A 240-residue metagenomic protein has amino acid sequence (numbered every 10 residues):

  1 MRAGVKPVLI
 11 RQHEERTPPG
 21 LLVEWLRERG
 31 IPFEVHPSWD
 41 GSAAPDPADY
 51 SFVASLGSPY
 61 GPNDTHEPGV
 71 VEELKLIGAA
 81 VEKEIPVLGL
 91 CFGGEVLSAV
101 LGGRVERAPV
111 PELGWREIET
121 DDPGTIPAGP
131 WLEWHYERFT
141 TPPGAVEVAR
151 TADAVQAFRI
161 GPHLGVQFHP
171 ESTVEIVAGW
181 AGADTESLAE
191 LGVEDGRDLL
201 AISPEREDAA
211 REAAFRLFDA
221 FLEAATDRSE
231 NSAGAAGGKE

Functional and structural regions predicted by a protein language model:
V8-L26, W39: N-terminal beta1-alpha1 ligand-phosphate binding loop
I10, E106, T120-E240: Amide-donor transfer/coupling interface in amidating biosynthetic enzymes
P18, N63-D64, S98: Glycine/Thr-rich phosphate-binding loops of Rossmann-like dinucleotide-binding domains
V23-L88: Flexible gly/pro-rich beta->alpha loop and the following alpha-helix that scaffold active-site loops
L26, C91, F221: Residue-level signal for inorganic ion chemistry
A79-R104: Catalytic nucleophile loop
P109-G114: Short Pro/Gly-enriched coil loops immediately N-terminal to beta-strands
